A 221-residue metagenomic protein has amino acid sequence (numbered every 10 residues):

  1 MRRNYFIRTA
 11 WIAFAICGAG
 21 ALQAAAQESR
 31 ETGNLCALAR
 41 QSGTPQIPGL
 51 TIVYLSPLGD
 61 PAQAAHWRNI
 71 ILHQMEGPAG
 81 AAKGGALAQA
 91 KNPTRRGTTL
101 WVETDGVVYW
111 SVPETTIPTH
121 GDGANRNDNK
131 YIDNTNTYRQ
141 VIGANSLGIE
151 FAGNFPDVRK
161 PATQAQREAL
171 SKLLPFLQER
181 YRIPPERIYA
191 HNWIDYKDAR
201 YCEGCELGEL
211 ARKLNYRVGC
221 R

Functional and structural regions predicted by a protein language model:
M1-W11: Bacterial N-terminal signal peptides that target proteins for export
Y5, K91, D198: Solvent-exposed, flexible loop/coil residues
T9-G20: Bacterial N-terminal signal peptides
A19-L22, R68, N145: Generic detector of short, well-ordered, non-transmembrane alpha-helical segments enriched in hydrophobic residues
A24-T137: N-terminal catalytic cores of peptidoglycan-degrading enzymes
A25-P48, A64, Q140, A144-G148 (+1 more regions): Basic/polar, cationic surfaces and motifs that engage anionic cell-wall and phosphate/carboxylate ligands
